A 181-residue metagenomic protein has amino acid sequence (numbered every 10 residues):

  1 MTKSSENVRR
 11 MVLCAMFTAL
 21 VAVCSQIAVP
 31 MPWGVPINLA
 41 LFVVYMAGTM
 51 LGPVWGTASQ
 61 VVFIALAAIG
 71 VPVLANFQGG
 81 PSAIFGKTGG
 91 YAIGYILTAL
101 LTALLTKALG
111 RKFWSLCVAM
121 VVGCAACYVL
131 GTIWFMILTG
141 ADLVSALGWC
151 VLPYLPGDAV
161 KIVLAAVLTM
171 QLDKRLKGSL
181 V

Functional and structural regions predicted by a protein language model:
M1-T18, W149-V181: Alpha-helical transmembrane segments and their cytosolic interface
M1-T57: Hydrophobic transmembrane alpha-helices
V12-M16, V23, P81-V129: Short helix-perturbing small/polar motifs within transmembrane alpha-helices
V21, S25, S59, A67 (+6 more regions): Alpha-helical transmembrane segments of multipass membrane proteins
S25-P36, I64-T98: Interfacial aromatic-anchored transmembrane helix boundaries in multi-pass membrane proteins
G56-Q60, A83, L116, A146: Alpha-helical transmembrane segments and their helix-entry boundary regions
V71-F77, W134-G148: Interfacial helix-loop-helix junctions of multi-pass membrane proteins
